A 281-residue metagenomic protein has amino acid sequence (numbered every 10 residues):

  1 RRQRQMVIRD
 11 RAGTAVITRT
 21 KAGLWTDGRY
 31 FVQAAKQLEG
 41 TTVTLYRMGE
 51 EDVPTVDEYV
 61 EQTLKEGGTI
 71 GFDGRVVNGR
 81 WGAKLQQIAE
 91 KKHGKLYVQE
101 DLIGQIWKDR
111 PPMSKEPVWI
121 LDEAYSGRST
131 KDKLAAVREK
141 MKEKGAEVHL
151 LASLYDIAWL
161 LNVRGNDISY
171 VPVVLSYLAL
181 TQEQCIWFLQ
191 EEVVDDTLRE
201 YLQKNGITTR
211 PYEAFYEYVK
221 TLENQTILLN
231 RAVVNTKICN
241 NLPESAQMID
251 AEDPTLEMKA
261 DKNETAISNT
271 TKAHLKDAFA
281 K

Functional and structural regions predicted by a protein language model:
Q3-I8: Short, small-residue-biased leader/transition segments that mark boundaries at the very start of proteins
D10-R11, D261: Low-complexity basic/metal-binding stretches
G13-I17, Y177-L180: Short beta-strand scaffold segments in enzyme catalytic cores
V16-L24: Short, solvent-exposed loop/edge-beta patches enriched in aromatic
L24-T26, W187-F188: Alpha-helical membrane segments and adjacent membrane-interface helices in multi-pass membrane proteins
L24-W25, V32-A35, R80, W159-L160: Short active-site-adjacent helix-start/loop capping segments
G28-T63, E191-V194, L198-T208: Compact, glycine/acidic-enriched structural inserts
D52-L175, L180-L189, R210-K281: Flexible, acidic/His-enriched mid-domain "rim/lid" segments that flank
